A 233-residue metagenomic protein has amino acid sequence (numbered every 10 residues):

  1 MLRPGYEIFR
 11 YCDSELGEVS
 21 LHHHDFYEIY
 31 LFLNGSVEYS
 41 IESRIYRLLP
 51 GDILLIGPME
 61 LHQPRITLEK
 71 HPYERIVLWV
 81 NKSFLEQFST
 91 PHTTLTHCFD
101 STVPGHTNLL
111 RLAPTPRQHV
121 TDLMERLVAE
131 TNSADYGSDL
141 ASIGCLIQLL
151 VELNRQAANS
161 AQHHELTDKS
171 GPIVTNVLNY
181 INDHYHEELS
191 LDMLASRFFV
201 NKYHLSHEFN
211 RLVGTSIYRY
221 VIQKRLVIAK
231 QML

Functional and structural regions predicted by a protein language model:
M1-D13, L61-N132, V151-S160: A hydrophobic/aromatic-rich effector-binding and dimerization subdomain of bacterial HTH-type transcriptional regulators
H22-Y39, L55: Short, conserved beta-strand element in jelly-roll/cupin
L33, T121-N132, L178, N182-Y185 (+1 more regions): Regular secondary-structure segments
S43-G57: Short acidic-glycine-tyrosine-enriched beta hairpin
P114-Q118, T131-Q148, D168: All-alpha amphipathic helical-bundle segments outside canonical DNA-binding/catalytic cores that form hydrophobic
E152-A158, N176, Y180-L226: Basic/polar phosphate-binding segments, predominantly the helix-turn-helix DNA-binding elements of transcriptional
